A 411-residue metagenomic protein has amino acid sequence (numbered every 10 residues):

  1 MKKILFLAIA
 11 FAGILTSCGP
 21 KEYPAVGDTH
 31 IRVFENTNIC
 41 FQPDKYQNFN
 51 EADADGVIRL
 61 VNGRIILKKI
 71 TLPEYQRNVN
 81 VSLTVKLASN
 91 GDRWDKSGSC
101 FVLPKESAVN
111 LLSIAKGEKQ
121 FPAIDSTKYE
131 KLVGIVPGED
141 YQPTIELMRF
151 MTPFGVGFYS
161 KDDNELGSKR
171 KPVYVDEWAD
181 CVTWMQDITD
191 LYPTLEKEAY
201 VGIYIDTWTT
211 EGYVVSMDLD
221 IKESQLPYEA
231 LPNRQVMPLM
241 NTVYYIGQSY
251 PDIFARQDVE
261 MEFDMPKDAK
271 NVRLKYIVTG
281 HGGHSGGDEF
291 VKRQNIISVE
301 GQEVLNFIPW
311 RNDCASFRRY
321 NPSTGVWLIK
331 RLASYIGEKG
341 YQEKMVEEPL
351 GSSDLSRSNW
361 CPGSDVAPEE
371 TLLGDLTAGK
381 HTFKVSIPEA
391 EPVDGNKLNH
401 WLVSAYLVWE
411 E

Functional and structural regions predicted by a protein language model:
M1-I4, P20: Positively charged n-region of N-terminal signal peptides that target proteins for export
L5-A10: Sec-dependent signal peptide hydrophobic core
L15-S17: C-terminal motif of bacterial Sec signal peptides marking the signal peptidase cleavage site
P20-E411: Extracellular/secretory-pathway and virion-surface proteins
